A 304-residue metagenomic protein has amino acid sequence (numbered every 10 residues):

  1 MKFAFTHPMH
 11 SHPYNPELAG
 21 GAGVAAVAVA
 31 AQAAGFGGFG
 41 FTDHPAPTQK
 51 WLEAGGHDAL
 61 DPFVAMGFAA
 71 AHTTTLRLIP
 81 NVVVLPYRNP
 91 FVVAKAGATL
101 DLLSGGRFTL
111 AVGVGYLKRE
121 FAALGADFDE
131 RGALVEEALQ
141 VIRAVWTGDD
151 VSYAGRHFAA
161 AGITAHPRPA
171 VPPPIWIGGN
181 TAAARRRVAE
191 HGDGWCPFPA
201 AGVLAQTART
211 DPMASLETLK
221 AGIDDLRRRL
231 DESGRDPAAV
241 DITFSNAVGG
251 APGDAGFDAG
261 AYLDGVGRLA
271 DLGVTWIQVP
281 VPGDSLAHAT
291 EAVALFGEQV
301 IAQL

Functional and structural regions predicted by a protein language model:
M1-L304: Active-site-adjacent structural elements that line small-molecule/cofactor binding pockets in enzymes
